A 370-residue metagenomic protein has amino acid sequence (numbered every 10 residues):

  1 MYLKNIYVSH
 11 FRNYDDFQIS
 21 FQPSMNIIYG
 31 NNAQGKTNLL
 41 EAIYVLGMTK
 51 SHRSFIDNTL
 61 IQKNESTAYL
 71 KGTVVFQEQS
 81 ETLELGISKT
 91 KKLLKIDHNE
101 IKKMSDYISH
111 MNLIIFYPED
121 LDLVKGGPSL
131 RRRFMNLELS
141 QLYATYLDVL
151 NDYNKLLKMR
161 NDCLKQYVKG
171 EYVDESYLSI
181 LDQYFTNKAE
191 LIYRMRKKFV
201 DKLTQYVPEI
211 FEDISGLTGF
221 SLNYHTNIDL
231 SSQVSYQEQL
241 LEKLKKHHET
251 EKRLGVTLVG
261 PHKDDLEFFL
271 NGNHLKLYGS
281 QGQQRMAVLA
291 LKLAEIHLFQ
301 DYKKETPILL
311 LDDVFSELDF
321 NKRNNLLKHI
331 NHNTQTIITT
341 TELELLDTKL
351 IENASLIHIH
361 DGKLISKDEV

Functional and structural regions predicted by a protein language model:
M1-N31, Y172-N187, L191-I308, E317-N321 (+4 more regions): Conserved NTPase motor "head" modules and their coupling/switch loops across ABC/AAA+ ATPases, GTPases, and GHKL ATPases
K36: Conserved lysine of the Walker
Y44: Helix-to-loop junction immediately C-terminal to a conserved catalytic motif
M48-V124, P128-L130, L139-L142, Y146 (+3 more regions): Nucleotide-state sensing region of NTPase/ATPase domains
G72, Q335-E342: Structural recognition of the conserved hydrophobic beta-strand(s) that form the central parallel beta-sheet of P-loop
D106-L113, Y117-Q183, N187, S366: A conserved P-loop NTPase coupling/switch region
D312-V314: Walker B catalytic acidic pair
